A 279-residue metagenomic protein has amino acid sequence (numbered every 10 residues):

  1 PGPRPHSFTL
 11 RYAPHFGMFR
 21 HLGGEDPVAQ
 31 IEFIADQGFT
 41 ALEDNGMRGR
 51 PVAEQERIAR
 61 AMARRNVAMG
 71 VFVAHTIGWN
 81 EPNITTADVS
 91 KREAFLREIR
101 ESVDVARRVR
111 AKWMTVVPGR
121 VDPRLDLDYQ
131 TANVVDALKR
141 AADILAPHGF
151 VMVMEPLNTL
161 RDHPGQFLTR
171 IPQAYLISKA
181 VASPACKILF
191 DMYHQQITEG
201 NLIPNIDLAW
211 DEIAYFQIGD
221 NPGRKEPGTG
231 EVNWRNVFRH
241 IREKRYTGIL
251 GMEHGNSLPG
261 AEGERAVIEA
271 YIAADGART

Functional and structural regions predicted by a protein language model:
P1-A35, R110, L168-F190, H194-T279: Histidine-acidic metal/acid-base catalytic patches
R4, R64-R65, I84-K187, I197 (+1 more regions): Active-site acidic/histidine proton-transfer and metal-coordination neighborhood in alpha/beta enzyme cores
M18-R20, G46-R48, H75-G78, P118-D122 (+4 more regions): Active-site-proximal loop/turn and secondary-structure-junction residues that shape catalytic pockets, frequently
I31-V52, V73: N-terminal substrate-binding region of glycoside hydrolase catalytic domains
T40-A41, A68, K112, V151 (+1 more regions): Residue-level detector of anion-binding/catalytic polar loops
E43, V71-V73, T115, V153 (+2 more regions): Conserved beta-strand positions in the central sheet of alpha/beta enzyme cores
E43-R65, P118-D126, R161-D162, P222-K225: Glycine-rich, proline-tolerant flexible connector loops at the mouths of alpha/beta enzymes
R57-N66, R140-L145, N205-L208, N236-H240: Catalytic-core regions built around general acid/base machinery
